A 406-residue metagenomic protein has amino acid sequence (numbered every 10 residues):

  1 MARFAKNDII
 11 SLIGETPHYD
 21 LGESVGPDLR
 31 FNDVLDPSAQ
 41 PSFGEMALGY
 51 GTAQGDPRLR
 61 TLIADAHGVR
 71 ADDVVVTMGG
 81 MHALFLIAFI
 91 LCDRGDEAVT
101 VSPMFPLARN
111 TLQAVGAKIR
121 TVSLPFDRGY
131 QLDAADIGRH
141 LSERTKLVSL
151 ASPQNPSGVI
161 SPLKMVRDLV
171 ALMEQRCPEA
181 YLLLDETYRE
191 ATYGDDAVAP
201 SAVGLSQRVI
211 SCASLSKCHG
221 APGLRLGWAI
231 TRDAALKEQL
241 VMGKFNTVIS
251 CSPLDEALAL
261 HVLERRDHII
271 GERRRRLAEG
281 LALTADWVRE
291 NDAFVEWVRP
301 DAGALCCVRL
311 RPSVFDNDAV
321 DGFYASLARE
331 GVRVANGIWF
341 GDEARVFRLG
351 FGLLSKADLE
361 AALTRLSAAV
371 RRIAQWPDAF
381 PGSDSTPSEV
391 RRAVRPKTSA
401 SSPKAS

Functional and structural regions predicted by a protein language model:
M1-G79, L86, L263-R265, I373: N-terminal small-domain helix-loop-helix segment of the aminotransferase-like
G22, L260, L277-A285, E296-L310 (+1 more regions): Conserved glycine-rich beta-strand-loop-beta hairpin in the small C-terminal domain of fold type I
R70-V74, R94-E97, R144, E179-A180 (+1 more regions): Short acidic capping loops at alpha-helix termini that bridge into adjacent secondary structure
I90-L112, P125: Conserved PLP-anchoring active-site segment centered on the Schiff-base-forming lysine
A114-I119: A short helix-loop-beta submotif of the ANL/AMP-binding
F126-A197: Active-site phosphate-binding strand-loop segment of PLP-dependent enzymes
Q207-A278, A282-D286, E290, T364 (+2 more regions): Conserved core segment of the aminotransferase class I/II
R329-R333, F340-S406: PLP-dependent enzyme catalytic core of the Aspartate aminotransferase-like
